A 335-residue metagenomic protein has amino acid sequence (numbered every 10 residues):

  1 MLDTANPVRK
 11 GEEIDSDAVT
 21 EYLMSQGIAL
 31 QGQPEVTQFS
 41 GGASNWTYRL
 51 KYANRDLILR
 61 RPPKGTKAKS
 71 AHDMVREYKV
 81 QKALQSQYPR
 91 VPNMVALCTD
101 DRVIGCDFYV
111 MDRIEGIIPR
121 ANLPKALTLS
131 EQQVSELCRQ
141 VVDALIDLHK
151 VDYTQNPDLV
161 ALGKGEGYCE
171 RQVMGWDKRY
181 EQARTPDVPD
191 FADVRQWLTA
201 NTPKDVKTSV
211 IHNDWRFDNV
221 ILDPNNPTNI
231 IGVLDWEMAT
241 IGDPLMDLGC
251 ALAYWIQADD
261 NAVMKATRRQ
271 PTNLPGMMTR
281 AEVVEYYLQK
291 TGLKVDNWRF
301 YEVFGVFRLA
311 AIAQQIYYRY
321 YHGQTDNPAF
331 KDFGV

Functional and structural regions predicted by a protein language model:
M1-L30: Juxta-kinase regulatory segment immediately upstream of eukaryotic protein kinase catalytic domains
T4-G11, A266-V295, L309-V335: ATP/Mg2+ or Mg2+-diphosphate-binding catalytic cores that bind nucleotide phosphates or diphosphates via glycine-rich
Q33-V210, P224-T228: ATP-binding pocket architecture of kinase catalytic cores
G163-K164, K294-G305: All-alpha amphipathic helical-bundle segments outside canonical DNA-binding/catalytic cores that form hydrophobic
V210-H212, F217: Catalytic-loop of the protein kinase fold
L234-A239: Activation of the activation-loop gatekeeper triad in protein kinase-fold domains
D247-A258: C-lobe/activation-segment region of protein kinase-like
